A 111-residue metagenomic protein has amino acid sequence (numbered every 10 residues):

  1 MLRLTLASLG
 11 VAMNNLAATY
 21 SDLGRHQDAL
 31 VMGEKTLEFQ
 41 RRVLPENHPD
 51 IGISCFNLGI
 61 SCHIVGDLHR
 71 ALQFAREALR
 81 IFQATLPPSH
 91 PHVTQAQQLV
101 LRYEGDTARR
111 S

Functional and structural regions predicted by a protein language model:
M1-S111: Intrinsic-disorder-linked linear interaction elements in eukaryotic regulatory proteins
